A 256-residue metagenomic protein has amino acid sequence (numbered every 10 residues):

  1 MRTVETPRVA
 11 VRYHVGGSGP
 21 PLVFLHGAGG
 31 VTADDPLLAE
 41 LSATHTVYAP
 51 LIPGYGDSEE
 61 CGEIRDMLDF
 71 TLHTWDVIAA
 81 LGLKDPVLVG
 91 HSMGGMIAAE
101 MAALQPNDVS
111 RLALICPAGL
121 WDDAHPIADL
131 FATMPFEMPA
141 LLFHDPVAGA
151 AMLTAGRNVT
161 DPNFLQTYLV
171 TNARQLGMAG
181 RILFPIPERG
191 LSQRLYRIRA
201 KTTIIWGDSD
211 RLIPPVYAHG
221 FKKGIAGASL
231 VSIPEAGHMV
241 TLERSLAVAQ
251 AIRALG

Functional and structural regions predicted by a protein language model:
P7-E59: Conserved HGGG/HGGXW glycine-rich cap/lid loop of the alpha/beta-hydrolase fold
L38-S42, R197, T202-A236, L242: Conserved loop-alpha-helix segment in the C-terminal half of the alpha/beta-hydrolase fold that carries the catalytic
Y48-V89, Q250: Active-site loop/oxyanion-hole signature of alpha/beta-hydrolase fold enzymes
S58, S92, C116: Catalytic nucleophile serine of serine hydrolases, specifically the conserved "nucleophile elbow" pentapeptide
G90, G94, A98: Gly/Ala-rich beta-loop-alpha elbow adjacent to hydrolase catalytic centers
A99-L104, S110-L142: Flexible "cap/lid" loop of the alpha/beta hydrolase fold
L114, D123-P126, A140-A200: Conserved alpha/beta-hydrolase catalytic His-Asp/Glu region
L242-A254: Post-His helix in hydrolase/transferase enzymes
